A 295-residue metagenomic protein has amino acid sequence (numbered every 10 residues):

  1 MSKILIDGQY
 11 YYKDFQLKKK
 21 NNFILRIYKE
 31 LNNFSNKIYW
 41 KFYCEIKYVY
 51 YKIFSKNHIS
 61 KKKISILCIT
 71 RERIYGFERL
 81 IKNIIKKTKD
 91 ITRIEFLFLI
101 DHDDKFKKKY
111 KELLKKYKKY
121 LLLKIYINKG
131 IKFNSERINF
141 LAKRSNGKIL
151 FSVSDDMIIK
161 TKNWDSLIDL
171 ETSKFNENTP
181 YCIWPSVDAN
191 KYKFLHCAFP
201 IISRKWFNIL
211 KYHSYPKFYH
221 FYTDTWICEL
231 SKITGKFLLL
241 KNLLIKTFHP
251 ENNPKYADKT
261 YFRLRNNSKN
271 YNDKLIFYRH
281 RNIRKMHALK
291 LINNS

Functional and structural regions predicted by a protein language model:
L5-I6, Y219-S295: C-terminal catalytic/acceptor-binding lobe
K62-S65, E95, W226: Cell-envelope/extracellular polymer assembly enzymes that use nucleotide-activated donors
K82-R93: Short, acidic, metal-binding catalytic loop of nucleotide-sugar glycosyltransferases
F98-Y110, I158: A conserved acidic beta->alpha catalytic loop
N128-S145: Glycine-rich, basic loop-to-helix element that forms the pyrophosphate-binding segment of sugar-nucleotide handling
G147-I158: Short beta-strand-to-loop acidic/aromatic patch adjacent to the donor-nucleotide binding site
K162-C182: Conserved donor-nucleotide/metal-binding helix-loop-beta segment in metal-dependent transferases, i.e., the alpha-helix
T179-A198: Short beta-strand-to-loop element that shapes/binds the nucleotide-sugar donor at the catalytic cleft/hinge
